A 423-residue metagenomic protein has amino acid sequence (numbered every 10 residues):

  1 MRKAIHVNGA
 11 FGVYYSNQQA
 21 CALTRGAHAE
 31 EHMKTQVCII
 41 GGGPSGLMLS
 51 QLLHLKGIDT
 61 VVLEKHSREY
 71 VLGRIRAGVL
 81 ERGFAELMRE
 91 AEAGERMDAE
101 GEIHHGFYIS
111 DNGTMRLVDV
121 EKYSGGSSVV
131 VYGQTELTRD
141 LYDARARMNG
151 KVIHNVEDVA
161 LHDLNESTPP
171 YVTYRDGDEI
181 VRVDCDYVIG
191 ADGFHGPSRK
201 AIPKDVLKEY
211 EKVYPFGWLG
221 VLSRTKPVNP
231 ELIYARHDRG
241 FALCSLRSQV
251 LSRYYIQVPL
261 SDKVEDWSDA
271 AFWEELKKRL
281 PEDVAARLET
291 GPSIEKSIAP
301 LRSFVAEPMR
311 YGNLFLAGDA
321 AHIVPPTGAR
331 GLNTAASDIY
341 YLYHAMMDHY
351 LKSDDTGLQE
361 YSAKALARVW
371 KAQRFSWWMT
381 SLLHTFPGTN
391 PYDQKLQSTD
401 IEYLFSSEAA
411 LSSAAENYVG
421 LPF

Functional and structural regions predicted by a protein language model:
R2-V37, L52-K56: Extreme N-terminal leader/targeting segments of oxidoreductases
A4-H6, A10-N17, M33, A286 (+2 more regions): C-terminal helical "tail/cap" subdomain of flavin- and related membrane-associated enzymes
I40-H54, L141, E295-W378: Conserved mid-domain beta->alpha element of the FAD-binding
H54-I75: Glycine-rich FAD pyrophosphate-binding loop
V62-L63, G190, A235, A317: Generic enzyme active-site microenvironment
Y70, D192-G193, V324: Glycine-rich, N-terminal phosphate-binding loop of Rossmann-like dinucleotide-binding domains
G73-A77, E81-M148, N165: Active-site-adjacent segment of FAD-dependent monooxygenases/related oxidoreductases
D143, G150, E157-A160, N165-S297 (+2 more regions): Conserved FAD-binding catalytic core of PHBH/FMO-like flavoproteins
